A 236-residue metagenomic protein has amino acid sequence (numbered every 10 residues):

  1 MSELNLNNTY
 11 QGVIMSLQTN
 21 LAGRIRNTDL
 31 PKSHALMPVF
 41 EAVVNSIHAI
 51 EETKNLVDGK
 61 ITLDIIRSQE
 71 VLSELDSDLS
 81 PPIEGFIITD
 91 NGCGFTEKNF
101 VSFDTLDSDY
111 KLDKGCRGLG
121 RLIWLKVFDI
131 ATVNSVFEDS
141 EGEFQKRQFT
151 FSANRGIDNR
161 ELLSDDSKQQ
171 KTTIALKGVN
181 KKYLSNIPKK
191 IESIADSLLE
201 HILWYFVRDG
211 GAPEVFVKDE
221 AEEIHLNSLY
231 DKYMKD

Functional and structural regions predicted by a protein language model:
M1-L79, K98-D104: Bergerat-fold GHKL ATPase/HATPase_c domain
L17-N20, D76-P81, G118-D129: N-terminal short leaders/motifs
V57-I61, E84, G211-E214: Residue-level recognition of the N-termini of beta-strands and the immediately preceding loop/turn
S77, P81-F86, T172: Short beta-strand element(s) in the Bergerat
D90: Acidic ATP/Mg2+-coordinating residue in the GHKL
G94-T96: A short glycine-centered beta->alpha linker in the GHKL/HATPase_c
K111-K235: GHKL-type ATPase core
